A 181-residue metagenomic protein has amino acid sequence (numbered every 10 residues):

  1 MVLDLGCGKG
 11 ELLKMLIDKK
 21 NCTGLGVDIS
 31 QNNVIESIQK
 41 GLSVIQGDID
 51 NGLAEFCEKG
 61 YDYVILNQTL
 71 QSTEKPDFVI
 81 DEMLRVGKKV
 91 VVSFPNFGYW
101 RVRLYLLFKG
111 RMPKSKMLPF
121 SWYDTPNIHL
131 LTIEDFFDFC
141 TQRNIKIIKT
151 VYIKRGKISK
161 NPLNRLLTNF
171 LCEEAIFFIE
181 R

Functional and structural regions predicted by a protein language model:
G6-G8: Class I SAM-dependent methyltransferase "Motif I" SAM/SAH-binding loop
E11-G52: Class I SAM-dependent methyltransferase SAM/SAH-binding core
G52-E58: Short conserved loop adjoining the S-adenosyl-L-methionine
K59-G60, V86: Alpha-helix C-terminal capping/helix-to-coil transition sites in glycosyltransferase folds
Y63-E74: A short SAM/SAH-binding and catalytic strip from SAM-dependent methyltransferases
F78-E82, K89-E180: S-adenosyl-L-methionine-dependent methyltransferase catalytic module, highlighting the catalytic core
